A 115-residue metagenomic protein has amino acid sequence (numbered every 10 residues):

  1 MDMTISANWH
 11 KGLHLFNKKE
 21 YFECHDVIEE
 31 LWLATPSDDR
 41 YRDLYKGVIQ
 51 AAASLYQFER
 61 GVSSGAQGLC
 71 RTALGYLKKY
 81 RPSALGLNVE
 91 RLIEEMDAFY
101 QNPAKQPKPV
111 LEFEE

Functional and structural regions predicted by a protein language model:
A7-E23: Alpha-helical segment of the N-proximal tetratricopeptide repeat
F16, Y21, I28-E29, C70-R71 (+1 more regions): Inward-facing hydrophobic residues that define packing positions of alpha-helical scaffold repeats
D39-Y41, L77-V89: Boundary/linker segments of alpha-helical solenoid repeat arrays
Q50-R60, E94-L111: Alpha-helical linker/edge segments of TPR/alpha-solenoid repeat scaffolds and analogous pre-/post-domain helices
S63-R81: TPR/TPR-like (Sel1-like) alpha-helical repeat modules
